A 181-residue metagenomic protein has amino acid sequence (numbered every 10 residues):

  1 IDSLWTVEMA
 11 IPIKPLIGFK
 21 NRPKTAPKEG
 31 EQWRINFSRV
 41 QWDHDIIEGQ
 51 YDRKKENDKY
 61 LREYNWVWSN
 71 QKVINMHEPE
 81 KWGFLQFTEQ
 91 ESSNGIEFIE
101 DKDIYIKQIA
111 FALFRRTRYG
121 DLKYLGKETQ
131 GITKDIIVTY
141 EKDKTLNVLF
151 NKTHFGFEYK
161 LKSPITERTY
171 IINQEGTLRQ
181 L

Functional and structural regions predicted by a protein language model:
I1-F114, R118-D121, V148, E167: Structural preference for beta-rich elements and adjacent junctions enriched in aromatics
F87-Q90, N94-I104, R115-R118, L122-L181: Extracellular/periplasmic head regions of type IV pilus-like filament subunits
